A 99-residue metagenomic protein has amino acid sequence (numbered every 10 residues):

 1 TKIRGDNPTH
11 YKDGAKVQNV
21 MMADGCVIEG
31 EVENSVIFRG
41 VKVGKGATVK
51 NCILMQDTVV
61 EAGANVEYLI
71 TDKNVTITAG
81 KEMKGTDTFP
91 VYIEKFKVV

Functional and structural regions predicted by a protein language model:
T1-V99: Left-handed beta-helix
